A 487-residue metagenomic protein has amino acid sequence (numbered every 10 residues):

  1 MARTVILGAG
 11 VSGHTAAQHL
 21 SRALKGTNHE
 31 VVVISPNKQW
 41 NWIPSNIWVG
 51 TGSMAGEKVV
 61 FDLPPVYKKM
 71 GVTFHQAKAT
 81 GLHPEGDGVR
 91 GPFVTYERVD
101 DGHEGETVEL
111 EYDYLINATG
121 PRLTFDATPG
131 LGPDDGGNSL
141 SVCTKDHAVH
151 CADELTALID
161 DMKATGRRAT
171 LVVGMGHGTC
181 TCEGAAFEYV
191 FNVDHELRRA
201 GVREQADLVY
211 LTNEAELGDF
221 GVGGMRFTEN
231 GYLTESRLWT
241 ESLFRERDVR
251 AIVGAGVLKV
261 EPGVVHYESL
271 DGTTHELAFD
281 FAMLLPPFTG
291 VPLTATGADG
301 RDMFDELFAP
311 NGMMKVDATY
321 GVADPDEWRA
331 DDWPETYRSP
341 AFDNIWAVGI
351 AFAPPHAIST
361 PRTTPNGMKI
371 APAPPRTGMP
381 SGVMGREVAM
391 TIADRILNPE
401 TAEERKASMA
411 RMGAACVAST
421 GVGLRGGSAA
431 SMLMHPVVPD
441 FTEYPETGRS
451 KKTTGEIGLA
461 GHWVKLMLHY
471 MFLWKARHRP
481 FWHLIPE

Functional and structural regions predicted by a protein language model:
A2-Q76, H177-G231: Beta1-alpha1 glycine-rich phosphate/pyrophosphate-binding loop at the start of Rossmann-like nucleotide-binding domains
S21-N28, G86-G88, D101-G105, A157-R167 (+4 more regions): Alpha-helix termini
N28-E30, K69-Y96, D194-A318, D324-P325 (+1 more regions): A Rossmann-like FAD-binding core segment of flavoenzymes
E30-P36, Y112-I116, T170-G176, D207-E216 (+3 more regions): Extended hydrophobic secondary-structure segments that form protein cores and membrane-embedded regions
H75-G201, M283: FAD-binding core/adjacent interface of flavoenzyme oxidoreductases
T124, D134-R167, L285-M379: FAD-site-proximal beta/loop scaffold in flavoenzymes
A152, T156-G254, A371-D394, N398-A414: Rossmann-like dinucleotide-binding core of oxidoreductases
T377-P380, M384-E487: C-terminal, flexible cofactor-proximal segment of oxidoreductases
